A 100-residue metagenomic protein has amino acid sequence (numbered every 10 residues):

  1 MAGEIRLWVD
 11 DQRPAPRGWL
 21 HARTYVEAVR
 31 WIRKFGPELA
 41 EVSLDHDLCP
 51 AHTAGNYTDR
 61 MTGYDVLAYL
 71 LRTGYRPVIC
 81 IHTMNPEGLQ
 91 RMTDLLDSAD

Functional and structural regions predicted by a protein language model:
M1-D100: Catalytic phosphate/metal-binding cores of nucleic-acid and nucleotide-processing enzymes, i.e., regions that mediate
